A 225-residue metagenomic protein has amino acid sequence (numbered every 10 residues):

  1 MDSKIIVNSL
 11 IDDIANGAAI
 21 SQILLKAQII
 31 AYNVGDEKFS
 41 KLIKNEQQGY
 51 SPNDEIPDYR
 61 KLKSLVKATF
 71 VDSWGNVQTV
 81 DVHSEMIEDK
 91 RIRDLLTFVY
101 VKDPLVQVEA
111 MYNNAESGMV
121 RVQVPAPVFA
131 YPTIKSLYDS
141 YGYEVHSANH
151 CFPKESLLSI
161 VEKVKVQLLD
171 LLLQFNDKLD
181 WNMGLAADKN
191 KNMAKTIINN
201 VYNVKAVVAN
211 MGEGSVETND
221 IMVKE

Functional and structural regions predicted by a protein language model:
M1-I5: Generic start-of-chain signal for non-secretory N-termini
I6-K26, L42, V145, N149-V164: Non-transmembrane, amphipathic alpha-helical segments
N16-W74: N-terminal interaction modules that seed assembly of large macromolecular complexes
N53-K102: Heme-based O2/NO sensor domains and their adjacent alpha-helical segments, primarily globin folds but also including
R93, T97-P153: Short acidic, glycine/tyrosine-flanked loop/strand segments centered on an H-E-D-like triad
H146-H150, K154-N192: Extended, non-transmembrane interaction/recognition domains
W181-E225: Long, low-complexity intrinsically disordered regions enriched in small/polar and proline/glycine residues
